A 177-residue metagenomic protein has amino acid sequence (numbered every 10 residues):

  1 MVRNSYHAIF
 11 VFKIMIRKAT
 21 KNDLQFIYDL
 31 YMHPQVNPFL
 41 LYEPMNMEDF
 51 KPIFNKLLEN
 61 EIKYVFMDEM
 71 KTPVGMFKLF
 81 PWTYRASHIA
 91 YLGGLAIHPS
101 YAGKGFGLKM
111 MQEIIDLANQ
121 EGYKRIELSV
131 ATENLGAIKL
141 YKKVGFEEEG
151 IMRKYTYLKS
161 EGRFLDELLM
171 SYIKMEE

Functional and structural regions predicted by a protein language model:
V2-N22, L168, Y172-E177: Conserved N-terminal entry element of GNAT/NAT acetyltransferase domains
K21-L24, D29-S100, M111-E113, L117 (+1 more regions): Acetyl-CoA-dependent GNAT
K63, F164-L169: Short hydrophobic/aromatic beta-strand or adjacent loop that forms the aromatic wall/cage of a ligand/substrate-binding
I89, I138, E149-Y155, E167: A short, glycine- and basic residue-enriched loop/turn that sits immediately adjacent to a domain's principal
H98-Q112, E121, T132-K139, K143: Conserved glycine-rich acetyl-CoA-binding loop
A118-S129: Conserved GNAT acetyl-CoA-binding A-motif
E127-V130, K142, E147-G162: Conserved catalytic-core motifs of GNAT/GCN5-like acyltransferases
